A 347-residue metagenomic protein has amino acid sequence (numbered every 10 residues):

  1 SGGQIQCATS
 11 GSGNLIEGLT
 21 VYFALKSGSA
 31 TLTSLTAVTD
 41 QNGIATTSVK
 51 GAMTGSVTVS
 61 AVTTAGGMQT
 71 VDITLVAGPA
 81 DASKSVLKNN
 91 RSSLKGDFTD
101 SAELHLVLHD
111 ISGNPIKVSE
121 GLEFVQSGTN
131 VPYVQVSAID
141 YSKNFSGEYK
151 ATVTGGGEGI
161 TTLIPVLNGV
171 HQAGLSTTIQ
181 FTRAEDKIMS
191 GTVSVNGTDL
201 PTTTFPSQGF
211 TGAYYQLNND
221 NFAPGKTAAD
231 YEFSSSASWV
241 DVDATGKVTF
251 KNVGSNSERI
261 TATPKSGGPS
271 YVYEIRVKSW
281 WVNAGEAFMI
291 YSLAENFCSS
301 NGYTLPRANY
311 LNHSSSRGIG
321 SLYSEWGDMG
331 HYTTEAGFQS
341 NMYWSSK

Functional and structural regions predicted by a protein language model:
S1-T20, S27-S34, I44, A52-K117 (+5 more regions): Short S/T/G/P-enriched beta-strand
Q6-A8, F297-S299, S345: Sequence contexts marking disulfide-bonded cysteines in secreted/extracellular proteins
E17-T31, K117-Q135, Q216-D241, W344: Change to "...patches in solvent-exposed regions of secreted, membrane-anchored, or virion-exposed structural
T39-T47, D140-A151, G157-G159, G246: Glycine-centered loop-to-beta-strand initiation motif
K50-G55, V153-G159, T249-S257: Surface-exposed, short loops/turns at beta-strand junctions within beta-sandwich domains
K187, G191-T211, Q216-K226, E232 (+2 more regions): Extracellular adhesion/carbohydrate-recognition regions
S300, N309-K347: An exposed tryptophan-centered "aromatic clamp" motif
